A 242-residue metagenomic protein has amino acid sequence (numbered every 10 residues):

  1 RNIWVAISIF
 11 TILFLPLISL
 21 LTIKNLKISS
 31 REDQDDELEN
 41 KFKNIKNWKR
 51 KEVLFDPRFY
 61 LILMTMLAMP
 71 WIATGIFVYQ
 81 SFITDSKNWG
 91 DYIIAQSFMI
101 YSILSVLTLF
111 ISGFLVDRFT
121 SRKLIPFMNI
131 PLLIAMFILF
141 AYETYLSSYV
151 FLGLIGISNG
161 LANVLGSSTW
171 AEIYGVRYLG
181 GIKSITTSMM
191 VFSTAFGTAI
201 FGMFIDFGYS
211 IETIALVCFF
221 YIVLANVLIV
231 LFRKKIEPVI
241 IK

Functional and structural regions predicted by a protein language model:
N2-L21, I214-L231: Symmetry-related core transmembrane helices of the 12-TM Major Facilitator Superfamily/SLC fold
I23-N47, V239-K242: Flexible cytoplasmic inter-helical loops of multi-pass small-molecule transporters
K51-L109: Extracytoplasmic gate region of multi-pass secondary transporters
L109-T120, I205-D206: Helix-to-loop junctions at the C-terminal end of transmembrane segments in multipass secondary transporters
K123-F137: Structural signature of the two symmetry-related core transmembrane helices
L146-L154: Paired small-residue
L161-Y174: Intracellular juxtamembrane helix-capping segments at the cytosolic ends of symmetry-related transmembrane helices
V176-G208: A late C-terminal transmembrane helix in Major Facilitator Superfamily
